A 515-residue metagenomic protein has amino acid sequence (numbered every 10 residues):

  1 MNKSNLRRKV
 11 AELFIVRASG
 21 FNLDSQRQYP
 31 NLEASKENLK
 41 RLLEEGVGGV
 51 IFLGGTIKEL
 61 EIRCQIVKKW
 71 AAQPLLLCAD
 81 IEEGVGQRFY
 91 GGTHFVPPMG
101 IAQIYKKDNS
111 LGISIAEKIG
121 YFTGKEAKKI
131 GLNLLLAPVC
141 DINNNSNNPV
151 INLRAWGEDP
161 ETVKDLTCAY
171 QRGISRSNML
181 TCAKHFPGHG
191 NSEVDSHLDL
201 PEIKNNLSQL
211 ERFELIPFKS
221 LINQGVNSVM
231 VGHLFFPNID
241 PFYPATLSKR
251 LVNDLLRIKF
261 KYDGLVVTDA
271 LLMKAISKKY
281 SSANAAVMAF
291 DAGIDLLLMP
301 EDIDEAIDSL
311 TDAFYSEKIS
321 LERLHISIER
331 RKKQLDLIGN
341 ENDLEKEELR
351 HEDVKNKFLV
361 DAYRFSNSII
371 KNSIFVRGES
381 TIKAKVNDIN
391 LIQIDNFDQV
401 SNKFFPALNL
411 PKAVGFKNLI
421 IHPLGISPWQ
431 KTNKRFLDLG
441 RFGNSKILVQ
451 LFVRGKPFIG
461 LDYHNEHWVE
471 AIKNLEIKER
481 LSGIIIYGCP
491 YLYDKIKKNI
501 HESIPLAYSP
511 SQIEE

Functional and structural regions predicted by a protein language model:
M1-K40, E45-G46, I258, S282-E515: Preference for extracellular/luminal or secreted protein segments
V10-E12, G46-G48, A72-L75, L132-N133 (+5 more regions): Short, well-ordered coil/turn segments that N-cap beta-strands
S19-E33, L39-L166, H185, G190-K204 (+4 more regions): Enzymes and membrane/adaptor proteins characterized by extended Gly/Ser/Thr/Asp/Glu-rich, aromatic-dotted
E59-K69, F122-K125, E161-G173, I216 (+8 more regions): Alpha-helical scaffolding segments of alpha/beta enzyme cores, especially the outer helices of TIM-barrel or partial
K128, S175, I222-N223, F290 (+2 more regions): Anion (oxyanion) recognition and catalysis
L166-A183, P187, S196, S208-S228: Phosphate/pyrophosphate-binding betaalpha-module
R250-V266, A270: Catalytic PLP-binding core of fold-type I/II PLP enzymes
